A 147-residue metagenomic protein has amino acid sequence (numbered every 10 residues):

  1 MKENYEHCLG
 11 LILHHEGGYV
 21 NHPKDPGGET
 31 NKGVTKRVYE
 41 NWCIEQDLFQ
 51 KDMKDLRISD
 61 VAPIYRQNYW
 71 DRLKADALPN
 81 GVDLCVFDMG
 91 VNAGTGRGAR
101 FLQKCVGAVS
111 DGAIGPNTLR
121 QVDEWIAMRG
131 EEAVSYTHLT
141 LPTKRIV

Functional and structural regions predicted by a protein language model:
M1-H22: N-terminal module-boundary/linker segments of secreted carbohydrate-active enzymes
Y5-E6, D52, I64, D76-G81 (+1 more regions): A charge-rich, low-complexity, intrinsically flexible signal that marks solvent-exposed coils, linkers, repeats
N21-G28, F49, K54, N80-L84 (+1 more regions): Short acidic, glycine/serine/threonine-rich helix-capping segments at coil-helix boundaries
G27-D47, V61: Substrate-binding/active-site groove segments that recognize and process beta-1,4-linked N-acetyl-hexosamine
D55-Y69: Peptidoglycan glycan-strand catalytic modules in the bacterial/periplasmic cell-wall system
W70-D76: Conserved, well-structured interaction surfaces
T137-T143: Conserved small/polar residues in nucleotide/adenosyl-binding loops
